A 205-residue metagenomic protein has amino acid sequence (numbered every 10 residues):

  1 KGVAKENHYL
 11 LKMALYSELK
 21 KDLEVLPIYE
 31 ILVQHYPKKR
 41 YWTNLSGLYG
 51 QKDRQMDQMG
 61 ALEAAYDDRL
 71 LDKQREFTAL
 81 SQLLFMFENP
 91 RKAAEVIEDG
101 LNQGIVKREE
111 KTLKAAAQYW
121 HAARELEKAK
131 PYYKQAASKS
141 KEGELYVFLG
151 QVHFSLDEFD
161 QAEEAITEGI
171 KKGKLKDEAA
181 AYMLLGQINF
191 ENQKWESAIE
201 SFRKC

Functional and structural regions predicted by a protein language model:
K1-K204: Alpha-solenoid helical repeat scaffolds
